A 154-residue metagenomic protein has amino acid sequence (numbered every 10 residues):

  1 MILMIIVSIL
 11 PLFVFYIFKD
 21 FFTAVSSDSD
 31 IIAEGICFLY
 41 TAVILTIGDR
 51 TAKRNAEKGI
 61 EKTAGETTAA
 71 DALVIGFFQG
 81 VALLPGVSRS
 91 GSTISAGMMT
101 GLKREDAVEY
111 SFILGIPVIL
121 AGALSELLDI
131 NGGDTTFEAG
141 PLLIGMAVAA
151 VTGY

Functional and structural regions predicted by a protein language model:
M1-Y154: Multi-pass membrane proteins that catalyze or facilitate reactions on polyprenyl-/lipid-phosphate substrates and their
